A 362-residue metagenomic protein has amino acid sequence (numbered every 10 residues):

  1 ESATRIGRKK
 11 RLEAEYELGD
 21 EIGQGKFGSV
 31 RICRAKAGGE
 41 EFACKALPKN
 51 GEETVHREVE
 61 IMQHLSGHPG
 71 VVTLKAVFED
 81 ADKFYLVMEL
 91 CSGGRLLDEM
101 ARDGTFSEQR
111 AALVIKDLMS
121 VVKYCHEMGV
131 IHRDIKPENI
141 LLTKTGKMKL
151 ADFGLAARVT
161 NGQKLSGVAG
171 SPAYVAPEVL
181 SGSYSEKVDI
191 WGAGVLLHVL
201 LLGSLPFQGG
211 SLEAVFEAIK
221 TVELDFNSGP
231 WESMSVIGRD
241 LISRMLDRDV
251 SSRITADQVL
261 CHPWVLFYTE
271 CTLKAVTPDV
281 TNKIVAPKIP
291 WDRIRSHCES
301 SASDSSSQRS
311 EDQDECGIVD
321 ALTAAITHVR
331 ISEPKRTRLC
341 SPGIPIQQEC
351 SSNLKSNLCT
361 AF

Functional and structural regions predicted by a protein language model:
G19-K26, V30: Protein kinase glycine-rich loop
S29-P48: Glycine-rich ATP phosphate-binding loop
V77: Activation-segment/catalytic-loop signature of the eukaryotic protein kinase fold
A81-E89, L97-D98: A conserved loop-to-beta-strand element in the N-lobe of protein kinase catalytic cores that borders the ATP-binding
V114-I115: Activation segment signature within eukaryotic-like protein kinase domains
D189: Conserved catalytic-loop aspartate of Hanks-type protein kinases
